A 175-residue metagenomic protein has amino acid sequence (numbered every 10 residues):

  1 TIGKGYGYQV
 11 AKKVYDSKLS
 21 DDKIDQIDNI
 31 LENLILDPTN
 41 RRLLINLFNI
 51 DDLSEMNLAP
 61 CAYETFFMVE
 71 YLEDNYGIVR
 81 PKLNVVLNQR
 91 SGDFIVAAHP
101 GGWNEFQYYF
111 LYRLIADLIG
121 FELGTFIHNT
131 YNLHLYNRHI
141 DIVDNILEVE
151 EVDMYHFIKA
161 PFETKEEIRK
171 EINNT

Functional and structural regions predicted by a protein language model:
T1-T175: Terminal, non-catalytic protein-protein interaction segments that mediate quaternary/complex assembly
